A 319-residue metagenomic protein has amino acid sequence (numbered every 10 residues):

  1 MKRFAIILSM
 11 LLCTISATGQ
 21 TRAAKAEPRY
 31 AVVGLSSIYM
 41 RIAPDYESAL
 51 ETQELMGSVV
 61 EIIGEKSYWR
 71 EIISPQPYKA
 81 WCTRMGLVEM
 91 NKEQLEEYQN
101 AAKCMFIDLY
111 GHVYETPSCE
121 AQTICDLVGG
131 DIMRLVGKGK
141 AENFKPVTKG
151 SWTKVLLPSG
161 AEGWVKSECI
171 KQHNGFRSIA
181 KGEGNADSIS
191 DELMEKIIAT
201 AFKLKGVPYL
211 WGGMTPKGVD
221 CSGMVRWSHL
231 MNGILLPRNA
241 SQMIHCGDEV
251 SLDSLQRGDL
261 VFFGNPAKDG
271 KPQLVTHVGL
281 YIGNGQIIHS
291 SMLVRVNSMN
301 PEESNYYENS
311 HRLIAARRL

Functional and structural regions predicted by a protein language model:
M1-E27: Bacterial Sec-dependent N-terminal signal peptides
Q20-P28, D45, E61, S74-M105 (+2 more regions): Boundary regions of SH3-family modules and the immediately adjacent low-complexity/disordered segments in eukaryotic
R29-M40, N100-V113, H229-S241: Short, basic/aromatic beta-hairpin or loop at an interaction surface
V33-I62, F106-N143, Y209: Beta-loop motif signature
G57, R70-S74, G130, T153-L157 (+1 more regions): SH3/SH3-like beta-barrel fold
G111, C119-T123, G184-D187, L274-H277 (+1 more regions): Aromatic- and glycine-rich peptidoglycan recognition patches
E120, E183-S188, P208-P216, K268: Second-shell loop/turn segments in exported
P208-R257: Catalytic cysteine-centered active-site loop
